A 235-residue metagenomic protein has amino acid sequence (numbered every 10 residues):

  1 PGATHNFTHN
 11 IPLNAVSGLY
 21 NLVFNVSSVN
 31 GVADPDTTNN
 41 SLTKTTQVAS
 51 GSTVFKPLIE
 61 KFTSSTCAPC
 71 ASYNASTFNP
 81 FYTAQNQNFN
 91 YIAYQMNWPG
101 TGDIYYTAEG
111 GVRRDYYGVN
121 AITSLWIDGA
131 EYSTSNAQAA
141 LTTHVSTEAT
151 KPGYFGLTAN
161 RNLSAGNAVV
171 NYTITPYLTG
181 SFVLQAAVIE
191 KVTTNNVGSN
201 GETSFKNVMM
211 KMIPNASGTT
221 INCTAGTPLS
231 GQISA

Functional and structural regions predicted by a protein language model:
P1-A15, T219-S230: Intrinsically disordered, low-complexity Pro/Gly/Ser/Thr-rich segments with frequent PxxP/GP/PP motifs and embedded
G2, H9, L22-S28, Y172: Buried hydrophobic-core signal for structured, non-transmembrane domains
H5, G18-L22, A168, F182: Exposed beta-strand face motif in extracellular beta-rich ectodomains
I11-L13, V26, V48, I174-P176 (+1 more regions): Hydrophobic beta-strand positions in extracellular immunoglobulin-like domains
N14-V48: Terminal connector regions
N21, C70-A75, D103-Y105, N136-Q138: Short, solvent-exposed loop/turn and secondary-structure capping segments
V29-A33, T38, L42, Q87-A235: Short, conserved sequence motifs used for protein processing/export or organelle targeting and for catalysis
S50-Y94: Local sequence-structure signature of Cys/Sec-based thiol-disulfide redox active-site neighborhoods
